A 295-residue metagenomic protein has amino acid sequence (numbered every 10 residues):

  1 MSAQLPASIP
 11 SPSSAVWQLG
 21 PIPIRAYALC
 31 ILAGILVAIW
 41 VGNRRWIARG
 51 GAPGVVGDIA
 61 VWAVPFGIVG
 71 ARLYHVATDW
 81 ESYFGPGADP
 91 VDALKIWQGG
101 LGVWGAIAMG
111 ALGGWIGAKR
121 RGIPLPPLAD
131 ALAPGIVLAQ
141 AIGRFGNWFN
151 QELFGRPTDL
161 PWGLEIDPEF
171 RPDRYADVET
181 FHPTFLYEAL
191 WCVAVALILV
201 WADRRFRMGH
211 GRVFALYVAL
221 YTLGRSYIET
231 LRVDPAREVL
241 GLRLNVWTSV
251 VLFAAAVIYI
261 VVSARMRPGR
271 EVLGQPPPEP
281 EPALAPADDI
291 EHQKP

Functional and structural regions predicted by a protein language model:
M1-P295: A feature for loop-to-transmembrane-helix boundaries and adjacent hydrophobic helices in multi-pass integral membrane
